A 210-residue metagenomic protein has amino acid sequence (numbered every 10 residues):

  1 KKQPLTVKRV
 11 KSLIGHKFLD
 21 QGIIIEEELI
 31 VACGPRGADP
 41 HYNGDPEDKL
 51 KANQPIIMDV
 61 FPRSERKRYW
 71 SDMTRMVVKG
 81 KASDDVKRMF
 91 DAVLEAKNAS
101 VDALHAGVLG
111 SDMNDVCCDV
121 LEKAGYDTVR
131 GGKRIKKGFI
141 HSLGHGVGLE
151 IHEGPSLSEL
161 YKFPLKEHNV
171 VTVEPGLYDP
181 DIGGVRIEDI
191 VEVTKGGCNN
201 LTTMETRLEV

Functional and structural regions predicted by a protein language model:
K1-V210: Active-site neighborhoods and metal-handling regions in enzymes and metal-associated proteins
